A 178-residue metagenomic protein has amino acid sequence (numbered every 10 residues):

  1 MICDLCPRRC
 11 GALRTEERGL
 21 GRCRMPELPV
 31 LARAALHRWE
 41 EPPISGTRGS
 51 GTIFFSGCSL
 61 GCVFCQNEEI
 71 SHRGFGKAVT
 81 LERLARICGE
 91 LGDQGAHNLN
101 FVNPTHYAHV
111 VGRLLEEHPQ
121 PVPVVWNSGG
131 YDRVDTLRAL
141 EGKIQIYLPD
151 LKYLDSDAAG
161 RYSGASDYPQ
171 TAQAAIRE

Functional and structural regions predicted by a protein language model:
M1-L20, M25: Auxiliary Fe-S-binding modules of radical SAM enzymes
R8-T15, V63, N67, R177: Generic secondary-structure signature for well-ordered alpha-helical cores
G19, R24-I146, D155-S156: Conserved Radical SAM active-site core
V79, S163-T171: Alpha-helix N-cap and loop-to-helix initiation/capping positions
K152: Active-site loop ensemble at the mouth of alpha/beta enzyme cores that anchors a bound cofactor
T171-E178: Conserved C-terminal portion of the radical SAM core fold that forms the substrate/S-adenosylmethionine-binding
